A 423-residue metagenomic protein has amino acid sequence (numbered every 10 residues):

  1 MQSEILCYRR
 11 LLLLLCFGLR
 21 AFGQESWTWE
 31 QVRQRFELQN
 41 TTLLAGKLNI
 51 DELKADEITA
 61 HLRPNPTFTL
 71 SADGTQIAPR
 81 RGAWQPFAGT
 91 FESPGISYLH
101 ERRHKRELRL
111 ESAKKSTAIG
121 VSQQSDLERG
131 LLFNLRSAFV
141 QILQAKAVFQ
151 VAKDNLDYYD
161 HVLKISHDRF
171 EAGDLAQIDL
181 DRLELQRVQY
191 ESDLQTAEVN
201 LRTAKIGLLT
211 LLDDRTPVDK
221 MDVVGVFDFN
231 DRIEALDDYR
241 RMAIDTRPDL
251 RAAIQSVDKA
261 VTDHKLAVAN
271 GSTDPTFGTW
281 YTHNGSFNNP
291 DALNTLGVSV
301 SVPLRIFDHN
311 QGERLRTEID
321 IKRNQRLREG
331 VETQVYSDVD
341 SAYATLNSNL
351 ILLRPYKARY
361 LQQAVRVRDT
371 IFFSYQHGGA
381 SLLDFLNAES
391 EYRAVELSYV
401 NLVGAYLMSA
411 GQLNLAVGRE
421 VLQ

Functional and structural regions predicted by a protein language model:
M1-L12: Bacterial N-terminal signal peptides that target proteins for export
S3, Q124-M242, A342-T345, N349 (+2 more regions): Periplasmic alpha-helical coiled-coil/stalk elements that build and connect Gram-negative outer-membrane
A21-G23: Boundary at the C-terminal end of the N-terminal hydrophobic targeting segment
Q34-R102, D214, R240-G312, E318 (+4 more regions): A small-residue-enriched
A45-A60, G120, L127-A152, H161 (+5 more regions): Amphipathic alpha-helical coiled-coil segments
E111-K114, Q177-L185, L382-S390: Short, charged, amphipathic alpha-helical segments
A197, P248, L402: Metallo-beta-lactamase
